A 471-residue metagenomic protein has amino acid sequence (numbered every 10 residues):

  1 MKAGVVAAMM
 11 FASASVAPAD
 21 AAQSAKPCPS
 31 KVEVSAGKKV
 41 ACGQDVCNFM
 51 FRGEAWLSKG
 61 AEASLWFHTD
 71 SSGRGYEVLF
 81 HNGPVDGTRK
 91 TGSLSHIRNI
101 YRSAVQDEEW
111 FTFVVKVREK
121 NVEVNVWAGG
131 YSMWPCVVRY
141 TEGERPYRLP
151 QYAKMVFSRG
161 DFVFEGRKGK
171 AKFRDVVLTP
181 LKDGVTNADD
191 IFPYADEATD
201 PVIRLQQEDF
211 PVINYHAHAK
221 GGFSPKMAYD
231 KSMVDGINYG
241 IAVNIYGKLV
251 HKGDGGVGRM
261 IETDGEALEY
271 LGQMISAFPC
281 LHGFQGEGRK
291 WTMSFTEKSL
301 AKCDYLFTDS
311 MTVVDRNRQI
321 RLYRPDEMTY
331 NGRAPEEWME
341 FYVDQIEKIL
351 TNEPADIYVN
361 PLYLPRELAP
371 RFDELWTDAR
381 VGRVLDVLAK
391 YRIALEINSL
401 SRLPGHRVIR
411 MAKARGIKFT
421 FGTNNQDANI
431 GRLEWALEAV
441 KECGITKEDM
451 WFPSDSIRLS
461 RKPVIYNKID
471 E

Functional and structural regions predicted by a protein language model:
M1-V5: Bacterial N-terminal signal peptides that target proteins for export
A8-A17: Hydrophobic h-region of N-terminal signal peptides that target proteins for export in Gram-negative bacteria
A22-E197: Carbohydrate-interacting regions of secretory-pathway proteins
S71, E142, A219, I245-G247 (+6 more regions): Active-site-proximal loop/turn and secondary-structure-junction residues that shape catalytic pockets, frequently
Y194-D209, F372-E471: Charged catalytic cores and adjacent phosphate/nucleic-acid-binding surfaces used for phosphate/nucleic-acid chemistry
Q207-E340, D427-I430: A metal-dependent hydrolase metal-coordination microenvironment
M227-D230, E266-Q273, F295-A301, D344 (+6 more regions): Alpha-helical scaffolding segments of alpha/beta enzyme cores, especially the outer helices of TIM-barrel or partial
T308-D315, R321-K418: Domain-core and long-helix interface of multi-subunit machines
